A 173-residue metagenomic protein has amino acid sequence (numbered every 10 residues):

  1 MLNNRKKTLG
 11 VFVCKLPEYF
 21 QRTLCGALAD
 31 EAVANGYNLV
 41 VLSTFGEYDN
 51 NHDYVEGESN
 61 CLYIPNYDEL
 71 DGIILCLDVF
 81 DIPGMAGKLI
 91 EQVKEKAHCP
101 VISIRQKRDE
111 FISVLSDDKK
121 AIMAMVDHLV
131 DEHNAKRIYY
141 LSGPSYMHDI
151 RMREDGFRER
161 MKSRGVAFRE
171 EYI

Functional and structural regions predicted by a protein language model:
M1-N50, G57-I173: Bacterial carbohydrate/catabolite-sensing allosteric modules
